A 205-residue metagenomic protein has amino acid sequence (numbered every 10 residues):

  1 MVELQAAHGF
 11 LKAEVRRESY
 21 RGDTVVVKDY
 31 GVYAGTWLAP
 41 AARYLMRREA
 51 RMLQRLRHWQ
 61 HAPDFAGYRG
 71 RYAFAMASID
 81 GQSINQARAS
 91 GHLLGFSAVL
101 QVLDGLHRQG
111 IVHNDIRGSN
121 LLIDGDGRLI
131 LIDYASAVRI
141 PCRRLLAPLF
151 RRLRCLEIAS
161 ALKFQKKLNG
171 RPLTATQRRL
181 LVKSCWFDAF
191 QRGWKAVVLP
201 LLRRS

Functional and structural regions predicted by a protein language model:
M1-Q5, L202-R204: Juxta-kinase regulatory segment immediately upstream of eukaryotic protein kinase catalytic domains
E3-R51: ATP-binding glycine-rich loop module of kinase domains
R17-G22, A77-S78, D124: Active-site beta-strand termini and strand-to-loop segments that position acidic
A42, M46, M52-S97: Conserved structural core of kinase catalytic domains
V102-L106: Conserved hydrophobic alpha-helix
R108-I123: Catalytic-loop of the protein kinase fold
D124-S205: C-lobe/activation-segment region of protein kinase-like
